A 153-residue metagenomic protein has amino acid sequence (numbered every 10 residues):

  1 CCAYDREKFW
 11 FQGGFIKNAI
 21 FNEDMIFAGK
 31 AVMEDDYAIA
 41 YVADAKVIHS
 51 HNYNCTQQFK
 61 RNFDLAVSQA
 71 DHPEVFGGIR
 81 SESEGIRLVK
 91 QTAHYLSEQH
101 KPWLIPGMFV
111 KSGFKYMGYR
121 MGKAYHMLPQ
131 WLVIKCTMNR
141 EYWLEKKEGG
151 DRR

Functional and structural regions predicted by a protein language model:
C1-G13: Conserved nucleotide-sugar donor-binding and metal-coordinating catalytic region shared by glycosyltransferases
Y4, E23, V42: A conserved hydrophobic position in a structured secondary element of the catalytic/binding core that shapes
I16-K17: Hanks-type protein kinase catalytic core
I20-F27: Acidic donor-binding loop at a coil-to-helix junction in glycosyltransferase catalytic cores that engages
A31-V32: Hydrophobic residues within well-ordered alpha-helices
I39, D44-G118: Active-site-adjacent helix/loop segment of glycosyltransferases that harbors family-specific signature motifs
E82-Q91, V110, F114, G118-R153: Juxtamembrane C-terminal module of membrane proteins
